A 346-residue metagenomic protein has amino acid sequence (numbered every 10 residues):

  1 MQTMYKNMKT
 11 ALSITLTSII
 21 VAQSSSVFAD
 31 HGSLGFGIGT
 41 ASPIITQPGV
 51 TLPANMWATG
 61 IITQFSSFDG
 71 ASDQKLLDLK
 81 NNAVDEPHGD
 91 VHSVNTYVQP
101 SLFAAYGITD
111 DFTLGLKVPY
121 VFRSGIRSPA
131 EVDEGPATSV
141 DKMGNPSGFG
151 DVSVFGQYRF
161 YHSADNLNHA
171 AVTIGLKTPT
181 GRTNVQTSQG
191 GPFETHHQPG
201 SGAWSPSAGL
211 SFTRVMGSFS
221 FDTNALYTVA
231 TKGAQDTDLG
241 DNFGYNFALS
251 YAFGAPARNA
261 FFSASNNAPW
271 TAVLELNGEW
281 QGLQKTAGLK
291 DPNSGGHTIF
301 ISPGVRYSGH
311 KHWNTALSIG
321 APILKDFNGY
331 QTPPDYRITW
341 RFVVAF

Functional and structural regions predicted by a protein language model:
S26-N81, D85, D165, A171 (+1 more regions): Outer-membrane beta-barrel biogenesis signature
I45-T46, E86-D90, A137-G144, F193-Q198 (+3 more regions): Extracellular loop and loop/strand-boundary signature of outer-membrane beta-barrel proteins
P48, T59-T63, L102-Y106, L116 (+6 more regions): Residues on the lipid-exposed face of transmembrane beta-strands in outer-membrane beta-barrel proteins
T63-D69, V118-S124, F160, L176-R182 (+6 more regions): Transmembrane beta-strands of outer-membrane beta-barrel pores
S72, D78-N81, D236-F346: Outer membrane beta-barrel transmembrane domains
D85-F155, R159: Long, hydrophobic/aromatic-enriched structural stretches that serve as scaffold segments
T96-P100, T138, P146-V152, N168 (+6 more regions): Residues that define the transmembrane beta-barrel architecture of outer-membrane proteins
F112-L116, V154, S163-D165, S218-F221 (+3 more regions): Repeated loop/turn-to-beta-strand initiation elements of outer-membrane beta-barrel proteins
